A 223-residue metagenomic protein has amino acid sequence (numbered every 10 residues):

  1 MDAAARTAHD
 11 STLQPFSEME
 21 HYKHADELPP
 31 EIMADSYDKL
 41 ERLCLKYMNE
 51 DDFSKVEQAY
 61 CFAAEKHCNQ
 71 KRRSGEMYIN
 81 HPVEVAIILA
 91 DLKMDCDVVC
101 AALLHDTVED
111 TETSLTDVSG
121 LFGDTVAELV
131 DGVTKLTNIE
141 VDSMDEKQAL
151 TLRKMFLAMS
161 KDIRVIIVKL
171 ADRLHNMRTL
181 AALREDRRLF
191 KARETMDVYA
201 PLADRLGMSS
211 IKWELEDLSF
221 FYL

Functional and structural regions predicted by a protein language model:
M1-L223: Active-site helical microenvironments for divalent-metal-assisted chemistry
